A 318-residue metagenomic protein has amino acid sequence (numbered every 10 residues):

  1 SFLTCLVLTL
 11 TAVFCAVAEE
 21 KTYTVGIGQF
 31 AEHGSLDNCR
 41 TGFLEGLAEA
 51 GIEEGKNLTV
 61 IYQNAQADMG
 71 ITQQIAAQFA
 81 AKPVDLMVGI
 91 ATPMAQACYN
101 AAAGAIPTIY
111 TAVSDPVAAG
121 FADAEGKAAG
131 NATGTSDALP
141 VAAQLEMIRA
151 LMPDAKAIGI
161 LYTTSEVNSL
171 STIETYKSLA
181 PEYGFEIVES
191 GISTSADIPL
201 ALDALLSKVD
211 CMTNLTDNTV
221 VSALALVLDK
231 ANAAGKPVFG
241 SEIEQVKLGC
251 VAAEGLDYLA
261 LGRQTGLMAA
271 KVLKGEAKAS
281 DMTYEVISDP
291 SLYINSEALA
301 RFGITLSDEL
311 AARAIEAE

Functional and structural regions predicted by a protein language model:
S1-T24, E53: Short, low-complexity disordered leader/linker segments with a strong preference for bacterial N-terminal type II
E19-E318: Short hydrophobic alpha-helices and adjacent helix-cap/hinge residues
